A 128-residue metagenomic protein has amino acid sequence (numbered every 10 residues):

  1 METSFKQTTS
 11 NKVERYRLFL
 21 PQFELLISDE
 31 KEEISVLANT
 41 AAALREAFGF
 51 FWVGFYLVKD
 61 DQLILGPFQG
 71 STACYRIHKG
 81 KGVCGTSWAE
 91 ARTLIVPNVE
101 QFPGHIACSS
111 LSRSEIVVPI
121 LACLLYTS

Functional and structural regions predicted by a protein language model:
M1-Q69: Intrinsically disordered, low-complexity terminal regulatory regions
A47, I106-R113: Short loop/turn motifs at secondary-structure junctions and domain boundaries
W52, R113-S114: Short glycine-rich loop/turn motifs
V58-C108: Regulatory sensory and allosteric helical modules in signal-transduction proteins and certain transcription factors
S114-L121: Short hydrophobic beta-strand micro-motif common in sensory/regulatory domains
Y126-T127: Conserved small/polar residues in nucleotide/adenosyl-binding loops
